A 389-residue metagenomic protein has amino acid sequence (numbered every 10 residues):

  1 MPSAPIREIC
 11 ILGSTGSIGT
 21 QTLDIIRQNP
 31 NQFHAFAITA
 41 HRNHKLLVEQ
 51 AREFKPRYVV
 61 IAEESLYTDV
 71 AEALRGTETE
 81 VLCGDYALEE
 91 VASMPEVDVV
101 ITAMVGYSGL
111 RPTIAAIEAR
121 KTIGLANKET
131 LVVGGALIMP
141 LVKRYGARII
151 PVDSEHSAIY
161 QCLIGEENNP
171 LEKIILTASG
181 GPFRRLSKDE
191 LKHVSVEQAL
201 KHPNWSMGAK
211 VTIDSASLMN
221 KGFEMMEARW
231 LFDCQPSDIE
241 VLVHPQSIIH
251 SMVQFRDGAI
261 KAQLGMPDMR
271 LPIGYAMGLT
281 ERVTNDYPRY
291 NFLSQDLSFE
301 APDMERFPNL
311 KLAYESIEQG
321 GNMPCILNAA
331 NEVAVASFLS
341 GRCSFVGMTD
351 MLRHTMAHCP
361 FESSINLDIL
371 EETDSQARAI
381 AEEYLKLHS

Functional and structural regions predicted by a protein language model:
M1-S389: Catalytic, metal-anchored helix/loop core of enzyme active sites in primary metabolism
